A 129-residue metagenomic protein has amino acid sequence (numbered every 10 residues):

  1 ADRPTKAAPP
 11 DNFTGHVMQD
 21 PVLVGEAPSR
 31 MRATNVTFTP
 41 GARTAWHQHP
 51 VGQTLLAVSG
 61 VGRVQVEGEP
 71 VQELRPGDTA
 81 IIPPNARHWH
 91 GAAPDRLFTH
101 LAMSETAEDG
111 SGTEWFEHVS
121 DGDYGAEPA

Functional and structural regions predicted by a protein language model:
A1-R30, G112-A129: A short, N-terminal "cap"/entry segment at the start of jelly-roll beta-barrel domains of the cupin/DSBH fold
M18-P21, R32-H49, P84: Conserved short histidine dyad/triad with adjacent acidic residue
V24, Q48, L56, P76 (+1 more regions): Conserved strand-loop elements at the edges of beta-sheets that form or border functional pockets
N35-T39, Q48-Q65, M103-T106: Short, conserved beta-strand element in jelly-roll/cupin
T44-W46, V64-Q65, E73, R87-P94: Short beta-strand His + acidic residue motifs that chelate non-heme Fe in jelly-roll/DSBH and cupin folds
G68-N85: Short acidic-glycine-tyrosine-enriched beta hairpin
I81, D95-W115: A short hydrophobic beta-strand segment most commonly corresponding to one strand of the jelly-roll/cupin
